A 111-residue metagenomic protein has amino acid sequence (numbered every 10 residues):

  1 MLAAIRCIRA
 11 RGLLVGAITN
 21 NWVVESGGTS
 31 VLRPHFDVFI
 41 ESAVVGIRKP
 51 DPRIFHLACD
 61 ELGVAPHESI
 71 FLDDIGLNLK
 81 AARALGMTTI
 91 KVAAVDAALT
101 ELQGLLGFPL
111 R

Functional and structural regions predicted by a protein language model:
M1-I5: A short acidic, amphipathic alpha-helical/loop segment
R6, L13, W22-R111: Asp-based, Mg2+/Mn2+-dependent phosphohydrolase catalytic module
A17: Phosphate-binding loop of NTP-binding sites
